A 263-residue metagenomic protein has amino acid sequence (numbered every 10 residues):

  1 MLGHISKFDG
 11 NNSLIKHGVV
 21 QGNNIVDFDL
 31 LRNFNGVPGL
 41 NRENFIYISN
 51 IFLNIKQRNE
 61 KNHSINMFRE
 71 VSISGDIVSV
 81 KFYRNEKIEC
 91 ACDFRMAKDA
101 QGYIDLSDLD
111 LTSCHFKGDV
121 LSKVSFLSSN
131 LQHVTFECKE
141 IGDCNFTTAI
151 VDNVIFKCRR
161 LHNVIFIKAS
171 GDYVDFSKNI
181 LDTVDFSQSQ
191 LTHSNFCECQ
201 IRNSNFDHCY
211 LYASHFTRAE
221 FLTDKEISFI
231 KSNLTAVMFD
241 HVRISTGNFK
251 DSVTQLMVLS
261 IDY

Functional and structural regions predicted by a protein language model:
L2, N11, P38, I55-K56: Short, low-complexity, intrinsically disordered N-terminal modules that encode targeting/processing signals
G3-K7, E70: A short beta-strand micro-motif
F8-G10, F52, F82, D93: Right-handed parallel beta-helix/beta-spiral solenoid domain characteristic of secreted/periplasmic
G10, Q21-N24, R42-N44, I48: Alpha-helix boundary/capping motif
G10-K16: Long, low-complexity intrinsically disordered regions enriched in small/polar and proline/glycine residues
I15, G22-I25, D29-G36, L40 (+2 more regions): Tandem repeat scaffolds
N50-L53, V253: A sequence-level detector of short, solvent-exposed, charge-rich linear segments
